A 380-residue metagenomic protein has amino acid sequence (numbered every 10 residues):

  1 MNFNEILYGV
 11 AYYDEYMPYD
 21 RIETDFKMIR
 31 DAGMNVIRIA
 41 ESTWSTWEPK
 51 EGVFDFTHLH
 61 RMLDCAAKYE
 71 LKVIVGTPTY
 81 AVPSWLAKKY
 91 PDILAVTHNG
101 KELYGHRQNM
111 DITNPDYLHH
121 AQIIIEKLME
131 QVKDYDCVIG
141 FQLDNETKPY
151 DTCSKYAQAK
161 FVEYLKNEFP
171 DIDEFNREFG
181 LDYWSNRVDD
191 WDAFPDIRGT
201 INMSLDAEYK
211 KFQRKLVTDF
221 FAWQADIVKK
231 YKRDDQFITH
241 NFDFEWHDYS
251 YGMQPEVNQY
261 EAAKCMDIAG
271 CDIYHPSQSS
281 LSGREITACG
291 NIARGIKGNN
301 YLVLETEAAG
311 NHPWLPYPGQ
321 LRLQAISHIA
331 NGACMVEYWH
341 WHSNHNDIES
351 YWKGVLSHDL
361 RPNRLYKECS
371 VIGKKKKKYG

Functional and structural regions predicted by a protein language model:
M1-R21: Boundary/entry segment of secreted carbohydrate-active catalytic domains
F3-Y8, G33-N35, A67-V73, D134-I139 (+4 more regions): Short, well-ordered coil/turn segments that N-cap beta-strands
V10, I29, I37, A66 (+8 more regions): Conserved, mostly hydrophobic/aromatic
Y16-D31, A121-L128, Y249-A262, I286 (+2 more regions): Short, acidic/polar
E23-E102, M129, W223-R233: Aromatic-lined substrate-binding rim segments of carbohydrate-active enzymes
N99-I268, D272-S279, G283-E285: Polysaccharide-binding and catalytic clefts of secreted carbohydrate-active enzymes
W191-F194, A222, K230, D234-D235 (+1 more regions): Carbohydrate-binding surfaces of carbohydrate-active enzymes
